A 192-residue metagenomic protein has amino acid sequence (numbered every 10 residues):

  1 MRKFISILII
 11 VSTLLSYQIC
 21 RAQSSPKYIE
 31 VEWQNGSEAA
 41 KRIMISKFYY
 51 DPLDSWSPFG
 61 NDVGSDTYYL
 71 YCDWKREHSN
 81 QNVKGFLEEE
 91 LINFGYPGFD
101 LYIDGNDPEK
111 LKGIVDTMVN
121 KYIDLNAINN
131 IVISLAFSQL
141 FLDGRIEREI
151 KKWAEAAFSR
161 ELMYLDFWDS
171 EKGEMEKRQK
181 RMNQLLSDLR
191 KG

Functional and structural regions predicted by a protein language model:
M1-Q23: Bacterial Sec-dependent N-terminal signal peptides
R21-W74: N-terminal leader/targeting peptides and immediately adjacent processing regions
D73-D100: Amphipathic, membrane-active segments
N80-Q81, D143-E147: Charged, low-complexity interaction regions
L91-I123: Acidic, Ser/Thr- and Gly/Pro-rich intrinsically disordered linkers and low-complexity segments that flank or connect
N126-D143: Amphipathic alpha-helical elements of HEAT/ARM-like alpha-solenoid repeat scaffolds that form extended
I150-S159: Alpha-helical repeat scaffolds
F158-G192: Eukaryote-biased recognition of C-terminal alpha-helical segments
